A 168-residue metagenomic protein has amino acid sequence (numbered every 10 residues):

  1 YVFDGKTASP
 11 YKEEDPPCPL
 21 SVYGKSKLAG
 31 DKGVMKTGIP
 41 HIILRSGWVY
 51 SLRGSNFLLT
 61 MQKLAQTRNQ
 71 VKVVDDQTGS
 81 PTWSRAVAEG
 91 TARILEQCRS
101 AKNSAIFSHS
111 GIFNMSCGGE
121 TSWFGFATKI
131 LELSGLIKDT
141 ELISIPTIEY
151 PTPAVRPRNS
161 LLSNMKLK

Functional and structural regions predicted by a protein language model:
V2-L44, V49: Catalytic helix-loop patch of NAD(P)-dependent Rossmann-fold dehydrogenases
S9, I42, V71, S80 (+4 more regions): Residues that recognize and position ribonucleotide moieties
Y11, W48, F57, W123-F126: Tryptophan-centric aromatic hotspots in well-structured domains and transmembrane helices
E14, S21, G79-T82, T121 (+1 more regions): Residue-level signal for the nucleotide or nucleotide-sugar donor/cofactor binding architecture
S26-K27, G54, S80, S160: Conserved donor sugar-nucleotide recognition element shared by glycan-biosynthetic enzymes
K32-R93: NAD(P)-dependent short-chain dehydrogenase/reductase
G90, Q97-A154, R158: Mid/C-terminal beta-alpha module of Rossmann-like enzyme folds, strongest in SDR-family dehydrogenases/epimerases
V155-K168: C-terminal amphipathic/interface module of NAD(P)-dependent oxidoreductases and related NAD-binding regulators
